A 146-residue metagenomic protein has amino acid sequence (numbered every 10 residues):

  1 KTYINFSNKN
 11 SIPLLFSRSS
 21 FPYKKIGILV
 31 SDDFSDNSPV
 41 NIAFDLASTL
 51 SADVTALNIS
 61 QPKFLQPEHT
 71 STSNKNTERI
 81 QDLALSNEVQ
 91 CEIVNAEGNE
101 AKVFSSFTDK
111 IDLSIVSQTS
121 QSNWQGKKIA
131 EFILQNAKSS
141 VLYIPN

Functional and structural regions predicted by a protein language model:
K1, K63-S71, W124: Short, flexible/disordered intra-domain loops and linkers
K1-P22, T108-N146: Gly/Ser-rich helix-loop-strand patches that form or flank binding pockets for ribonucleotide-derived cofactors
Y3, A43, I80, F104 (+1 more regions): Aromatic/hydrophobic pocket-lining residues that form π-stacking "cages" and hydrophobic walls in ligand
K9, F21, K25-H69, Q81-Q90 (+2 more regions): Small/aliphatic-rich secondary-structure junction motif
S35-D36, S73, A130: Short, conserved glycine- and acidic-residue-centered signature motifs in active-site or ligand-binding loops
P39-V40, E100, Q125-I129: Amphipathic coiled-coil/heptad-repeat helices and related helical stalk/stem segments that mediate oligomerization
N76-Q81, A96-T108: A short, acidic, amphipathic alpha-helical segment used as a generic capping/interface helix at domain edges
C91-N95: Conserved transmitter core of two-component histidine kinases
